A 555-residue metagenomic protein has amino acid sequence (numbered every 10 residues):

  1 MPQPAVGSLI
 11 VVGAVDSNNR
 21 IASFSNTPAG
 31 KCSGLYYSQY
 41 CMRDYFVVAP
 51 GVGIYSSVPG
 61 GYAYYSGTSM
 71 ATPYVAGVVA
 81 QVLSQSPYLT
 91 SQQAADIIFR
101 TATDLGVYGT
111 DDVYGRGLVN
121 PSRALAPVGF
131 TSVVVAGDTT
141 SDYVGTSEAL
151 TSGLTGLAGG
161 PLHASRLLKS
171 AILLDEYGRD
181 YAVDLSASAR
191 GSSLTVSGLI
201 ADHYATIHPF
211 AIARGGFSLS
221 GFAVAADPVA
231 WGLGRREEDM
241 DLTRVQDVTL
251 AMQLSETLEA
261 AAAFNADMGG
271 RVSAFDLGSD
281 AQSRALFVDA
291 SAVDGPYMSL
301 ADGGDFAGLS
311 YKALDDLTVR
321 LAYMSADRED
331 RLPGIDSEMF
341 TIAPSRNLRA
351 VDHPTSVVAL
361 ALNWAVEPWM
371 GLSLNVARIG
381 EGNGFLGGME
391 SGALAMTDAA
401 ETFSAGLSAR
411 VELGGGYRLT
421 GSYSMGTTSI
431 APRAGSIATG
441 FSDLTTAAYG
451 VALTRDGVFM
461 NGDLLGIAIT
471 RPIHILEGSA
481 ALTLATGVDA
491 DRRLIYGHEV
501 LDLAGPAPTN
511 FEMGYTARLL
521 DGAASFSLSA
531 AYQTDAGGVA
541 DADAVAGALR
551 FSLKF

Functional and structural regions predicted by a protein language model:
P2-A80, S84, Y88: Extracellular S/T/G-rich loop segment that most often corresponds to the catalytic His/Ser-adjacent loop
L9-V11, S84-L199: C-terminal subdomain of the subtilisin-like protease fold in secreted/lumenal serine endopeptidases
V58-Y62, G109, P333-G334, L386-M389 (+1 more regions): Short acidic, glycine/proline-rich loop/turn micro-motifs
A189-R410: Outer membrane beta-barrel translocator domains of Type V secretion systems
E256, D315, P368, G414-G415 (+2 more regions): Short coil turns and loop connectors of transmembrane beta-barrels in diderm outer membranes and organellar homologs
S283-V288, A292-P296, S345-D352, N363 (+3 more regions): Outer membrane beta-barrel transmembrane domains
L453, L464, A542-F555: Outer-membrane beta-barrel "beta-signal"
